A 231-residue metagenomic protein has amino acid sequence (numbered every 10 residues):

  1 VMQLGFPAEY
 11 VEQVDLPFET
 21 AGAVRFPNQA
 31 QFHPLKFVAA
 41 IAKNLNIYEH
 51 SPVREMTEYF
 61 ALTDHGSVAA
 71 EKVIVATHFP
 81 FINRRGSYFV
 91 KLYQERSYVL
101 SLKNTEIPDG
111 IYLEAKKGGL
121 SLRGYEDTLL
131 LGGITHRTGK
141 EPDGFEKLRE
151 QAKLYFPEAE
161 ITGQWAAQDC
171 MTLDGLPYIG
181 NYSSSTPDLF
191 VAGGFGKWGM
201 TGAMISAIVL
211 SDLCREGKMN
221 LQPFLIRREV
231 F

Functional and structural regions predicted by a protein language model:
V1-V11: Dinucleotide-binding Rossmann-like beta1-alpha1 core, especially the glycine-rich loop that anchors the ADP
Q3-L4, A21-K72, A76: Helical element adjacent to the flavin cofactor pocket in flavoenzyme catalytic cores
E9-E12, I47-E49, T63, V75 (+3 more regions): General beta-strand structural signal in soluble alpha/beta enzymes
E12-F18: Flexible hinge/switch segments at interdomain interfaces of large molecular machines
A30-Q31, R54, V75, F79-F81 (+4 more regions): Short, glycine-/Ser/Thr-/acidic-enriched flexible segments
M56-G124: Flavin-dependent oxidoreductases
K116-K117, E126, F145-E150, L154-F231: C-terminal catalytic lobe of FAD-dependent flavoproteins
Y125-E126, L130-I134: Long, K/E/R/D-enriched contiguous segments that form extended
